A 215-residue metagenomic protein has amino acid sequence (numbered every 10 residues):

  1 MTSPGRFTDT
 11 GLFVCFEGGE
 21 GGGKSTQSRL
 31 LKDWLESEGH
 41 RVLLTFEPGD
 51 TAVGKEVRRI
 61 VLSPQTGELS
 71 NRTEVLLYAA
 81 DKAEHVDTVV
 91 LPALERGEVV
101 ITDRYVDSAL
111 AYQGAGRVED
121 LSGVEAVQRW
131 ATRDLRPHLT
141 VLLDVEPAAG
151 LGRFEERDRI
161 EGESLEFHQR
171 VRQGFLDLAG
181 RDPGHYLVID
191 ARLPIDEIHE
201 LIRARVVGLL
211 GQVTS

Functional and structural regions predicted by a protein language model:
T2-F7, K32, A148-S215: NTP-dependent small-molecule kinase module
D9-F13: Pre-Walker A (Motif I) flank of P-loop NTPase domains
F16: Hydrophobic anchor at the beta1->P-loop junction of P-loop NTPases
G21: Walker A (P-loop) phosphate-binding loop of P-loop NTPases
K24: Conserved lysine of the Walker
Q27: Hydrophobic positions on the alpha1 helix immediately C-terminal to the Walker A/P-loop
E38-T132: ATP-dependent small-molecule kinase phosphotransfer cores that center on conserved nucleotide phosphate-binding segments
R104, S108-Q173: A glycine- and Lys/Arg-enriched "phosphate-lid" helix/loop adjacent to the NTP-binding pocket of small-molecule kinases
